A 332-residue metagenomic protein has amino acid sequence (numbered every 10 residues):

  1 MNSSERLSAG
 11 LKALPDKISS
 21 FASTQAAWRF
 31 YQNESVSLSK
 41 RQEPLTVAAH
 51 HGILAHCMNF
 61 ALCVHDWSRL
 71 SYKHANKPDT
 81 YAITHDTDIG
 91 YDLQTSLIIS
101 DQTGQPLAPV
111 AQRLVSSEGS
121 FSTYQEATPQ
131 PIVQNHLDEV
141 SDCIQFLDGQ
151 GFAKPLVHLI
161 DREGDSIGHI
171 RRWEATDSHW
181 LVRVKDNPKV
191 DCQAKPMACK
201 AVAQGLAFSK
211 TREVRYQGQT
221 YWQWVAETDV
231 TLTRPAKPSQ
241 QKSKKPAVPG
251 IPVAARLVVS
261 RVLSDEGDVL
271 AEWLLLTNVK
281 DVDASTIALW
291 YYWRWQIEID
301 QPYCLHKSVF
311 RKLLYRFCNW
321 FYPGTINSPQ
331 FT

Functional and structural regions predicted by a protein language model:
M1-K77, T87-D92, I98-T332: Single, function-defining residue in the core of a domain
T80-Y81: A glycine- and small-aliphatic-rich helix-loop capping segment at beta-alpha/alpha-beta transitions that lines
